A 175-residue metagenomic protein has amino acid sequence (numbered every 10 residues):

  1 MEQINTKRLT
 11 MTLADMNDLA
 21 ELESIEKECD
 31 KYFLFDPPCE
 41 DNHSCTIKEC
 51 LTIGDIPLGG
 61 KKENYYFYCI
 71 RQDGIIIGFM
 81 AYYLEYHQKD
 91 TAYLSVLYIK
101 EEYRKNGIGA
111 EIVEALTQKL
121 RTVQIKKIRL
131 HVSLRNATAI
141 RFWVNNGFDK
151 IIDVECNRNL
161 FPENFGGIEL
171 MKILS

Functional and structural regions predicted by a protein language model:
M1-E2, P162-S175: Terminal substrate-recognition subdomain of acyl/acetyltransferases
I4-L9, L13-R104, V113-A115, K119 (+2 more regions): Acetyl-CoA-dependent GNAT
S44, R121, T138, L160-F161: Short secondary-structure boundary/hinge segments and terminal tails
K89-T91, K127, G167: A generic structural signal for beta-strand entry/edge sites
Y93, Q124-K126, G147: Short loop/turn motifs at secondary-structure junctions
K100-E114, V123, L134-R141, N145: Conserved glycine-rich acetyl-CoA-binding loop
R121-H131: Conserved GNAT acetyl-CoA-binding A-motif
R129-S133, V144-G166: Conserved catalytic-core motifs of GNAT/GCN5-like acyltransferases
